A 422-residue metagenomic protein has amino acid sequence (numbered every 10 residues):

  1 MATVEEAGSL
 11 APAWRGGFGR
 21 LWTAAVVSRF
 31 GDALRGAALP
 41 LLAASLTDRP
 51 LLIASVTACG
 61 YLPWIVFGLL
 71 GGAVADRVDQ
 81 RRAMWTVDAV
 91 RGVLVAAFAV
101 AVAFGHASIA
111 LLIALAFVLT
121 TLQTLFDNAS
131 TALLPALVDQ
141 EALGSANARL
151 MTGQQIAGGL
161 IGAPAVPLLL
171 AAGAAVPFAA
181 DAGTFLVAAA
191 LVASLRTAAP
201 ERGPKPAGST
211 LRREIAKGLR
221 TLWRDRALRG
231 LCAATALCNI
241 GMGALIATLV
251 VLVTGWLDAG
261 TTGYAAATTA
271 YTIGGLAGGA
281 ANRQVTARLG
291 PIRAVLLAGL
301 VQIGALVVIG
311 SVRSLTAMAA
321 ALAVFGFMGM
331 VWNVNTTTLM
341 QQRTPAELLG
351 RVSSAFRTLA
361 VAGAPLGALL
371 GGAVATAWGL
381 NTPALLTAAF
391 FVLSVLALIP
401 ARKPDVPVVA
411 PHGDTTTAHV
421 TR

Functional and structural regions predicted by a protein language model:
M1-R422: Alpha-helical transmembrane-bundle signature of multi-pass membrane transport and export proteins
